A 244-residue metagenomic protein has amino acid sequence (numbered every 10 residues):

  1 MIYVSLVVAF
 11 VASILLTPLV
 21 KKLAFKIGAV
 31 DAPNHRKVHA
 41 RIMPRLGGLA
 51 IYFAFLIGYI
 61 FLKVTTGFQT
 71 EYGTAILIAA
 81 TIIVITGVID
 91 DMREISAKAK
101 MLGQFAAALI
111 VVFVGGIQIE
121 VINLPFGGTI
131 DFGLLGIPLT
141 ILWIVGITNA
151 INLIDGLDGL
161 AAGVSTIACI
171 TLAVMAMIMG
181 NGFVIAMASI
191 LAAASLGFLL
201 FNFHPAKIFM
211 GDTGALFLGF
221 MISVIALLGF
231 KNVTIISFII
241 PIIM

Functional and structural regions predicted by a protein language model:
M1-G28, Y52-I85, L160-M244: Alpha-helical transmembrane segments
L23-I51, V88-F105, G127-F132, T148-V164 (+1 more regions): Interhelical loop and helix-boundary elements at the membrane-water interface of polytopic inner-membrane proteins
P44-F61, L109-V114: A generic, lipid-embedded transmembrane alpha helix
A54-F55, V112, I141-W143, M244: Hydrophobic cores of alpha-helical transmembrane segments in multi-pass inner/ER membrane proteins, independent
I57-T70, I89-I95, F113-F126: Transmembrane alpha-helix boundary signature
I78-I82, I89, A108, P138-G146: Hydrophobic alpha-helical transmembrane segments of multi-pass inner membrane proteins, especially in bacterial systems
V84-V88, L109-I117, N149: Mid-bilayer segments of alpha-helical transmembrane spans in multi-pass integral membrane proteins that mediate
I130-T140, I185: Membrane-interfacial loop-to-helix junctions in multi-pass transporters
